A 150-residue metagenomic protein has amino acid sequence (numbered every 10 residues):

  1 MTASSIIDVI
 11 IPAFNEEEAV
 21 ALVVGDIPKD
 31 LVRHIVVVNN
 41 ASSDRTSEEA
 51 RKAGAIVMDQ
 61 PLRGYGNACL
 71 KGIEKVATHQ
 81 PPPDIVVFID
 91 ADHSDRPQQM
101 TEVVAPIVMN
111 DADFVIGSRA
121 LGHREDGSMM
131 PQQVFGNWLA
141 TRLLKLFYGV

Functional and structural regions predicted by a protein language model:
I6-D8: Cell-envelope/extracellular polymer assembly enzymes that use nucleotide-activated donors
I11, V23-V24, V32-S42, M58: Short beta-strand/loop segment that forms part of the nucleotide-sugar
N15-K29: Short, well-formed alpha-helical segments that are part of the catalytic scaffolds of diverse glycosyltransferases
E18-L22, D44-A53: Acidic helix N-cap motif at the loop->helix transition within catalytic regions of sugar-transfer enzymes
R33, S47-H79: Conserved donor nucleotide-binding strand/loop of the catalytic core
N39-S47, H93: A conserved acidic beta->alpha catalytic loop
P61-R63, N67-K75, P97-V150: Acceptor/aglycone-binding surface of glycosyltransferases and processive sugar-polymer synthases
P81-S94: Short beta-strand-to-loop acidic/aromatic patch adjacent to the donor-nucleotide binding site
